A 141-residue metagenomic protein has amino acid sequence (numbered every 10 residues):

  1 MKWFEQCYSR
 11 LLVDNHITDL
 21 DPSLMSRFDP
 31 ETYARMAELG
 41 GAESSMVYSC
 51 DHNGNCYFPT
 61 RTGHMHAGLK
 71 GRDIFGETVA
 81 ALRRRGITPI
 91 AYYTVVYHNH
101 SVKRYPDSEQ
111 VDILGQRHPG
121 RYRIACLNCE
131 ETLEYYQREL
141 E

Functional and structural regions predicted by a protein language model:
M1-L20, S108-R121: N-terminal small/glycine-rich loop or linker at the start of catalytic domains across soluble metabolic enzymes
K2-C7, E38-G40, R84: Extracellular/periplasmic catalytic domains that process cell-envelope and extracellular macromolecules
S9-V13, S45-V47, P89-A91: Hydrophobic faces of well-ordered beta-strands that scaffold small-molecule active sites in alpha/beta enzyme cores
L12-F28, C56-D73, P119-E141: The substrate-binding groove and active-site-proximal loops of carbohydrate-active enzymes, especially glycoside
D14-T18, C50-H52, T94-H98: Active-site beta-loop-alpha junctions enriched in small/polar residues
F28-N53: Catalytic domains of carbohydrate-active enzymes, especially glycoside hydrolases
Y33, D51-T94: Aromatic-lined substrate-binding rim segments of carbohydrate-active enzymes
A91, V95-E141: Active-site-adjacent "subsite" loops/lids of carbohydrate-active enzymes
